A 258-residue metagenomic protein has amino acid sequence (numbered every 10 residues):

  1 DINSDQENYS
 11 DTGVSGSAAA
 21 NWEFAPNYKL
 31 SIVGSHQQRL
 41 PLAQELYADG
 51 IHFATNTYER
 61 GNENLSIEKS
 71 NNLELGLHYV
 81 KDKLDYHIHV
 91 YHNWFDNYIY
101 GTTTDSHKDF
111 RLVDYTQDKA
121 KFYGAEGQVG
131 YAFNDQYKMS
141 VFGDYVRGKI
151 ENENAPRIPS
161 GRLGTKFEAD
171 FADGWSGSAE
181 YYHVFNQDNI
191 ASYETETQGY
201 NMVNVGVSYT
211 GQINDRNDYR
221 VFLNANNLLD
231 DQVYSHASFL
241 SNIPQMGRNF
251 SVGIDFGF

Functional and structural regions predicted by a protein language model:
D1-E7, T57-E63, N72, F110-T116 (+4 more regions): Extracellular loop and loop/strand-boundary signature of outer-membrane beta-barrel proteins
D1-K29, I51-F53: Signature of Gram-negative outer-membrane beta-barrel scaffolds
T12, A20-E23, H36, I67 (+7 more regions): Residue-level signature of outer-membrane beta-barrel architecture
V14-A18, L30, G61-E63, N71-L75 (+5 more regions): Hydrophobic, lipid-facing positions within transmembrane beta-strands of outer-membrane proteins
N21-E23, K29-S35, P41-E45, N64-D114 (+2 more regions): Membrane-embedded beta-barrel scaffold of Gram-negative outer-membrane proteins
N27-L30, K83-Y86, D135-M139, D173-S178 (+1 more regions): Repeated loop/turn-to-beta-strand initiation elements of outer-membrane beta-barrel proteins
Q38-R39, W94-D96, M139, N186-D188 (+1 more regions): C-terminal beta-signal and adjacent terminal beta-strands/loops of Gram-negative outer-membrane beta-barrel proteins
V90-F95, T104-I190: Gram-negative outer-membrane beta-barrel transporters
